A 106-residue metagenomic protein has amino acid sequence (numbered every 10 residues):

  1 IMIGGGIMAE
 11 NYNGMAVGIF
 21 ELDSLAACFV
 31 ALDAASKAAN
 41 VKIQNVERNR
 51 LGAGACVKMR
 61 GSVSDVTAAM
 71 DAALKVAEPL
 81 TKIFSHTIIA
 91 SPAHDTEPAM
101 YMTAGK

Functional and structural regions predicted by a protein language model:
I1-I7: Short, Lys/Arg-enriched N-terminal segments with co-localized hydrophobic residues within the first ~10-30 amino acids
N11-D23: Short glycine-/aliphatic-rich beta-strand segments at the starts of folded cytosolic domains
A26-N40: Short amphipathic alpha-helix segments
A39-K42, L74-I83: A common structural junction motif
K58, H86-D95: Metallocofactor- and cofactor-centric catalytic cores in central/energy metabolism, strongly enriched
R60-V66: Helix N-cap motif at beta-to-alpha junctions
H94-K106: Short, low-order "capping/linker" segments at domain edges
